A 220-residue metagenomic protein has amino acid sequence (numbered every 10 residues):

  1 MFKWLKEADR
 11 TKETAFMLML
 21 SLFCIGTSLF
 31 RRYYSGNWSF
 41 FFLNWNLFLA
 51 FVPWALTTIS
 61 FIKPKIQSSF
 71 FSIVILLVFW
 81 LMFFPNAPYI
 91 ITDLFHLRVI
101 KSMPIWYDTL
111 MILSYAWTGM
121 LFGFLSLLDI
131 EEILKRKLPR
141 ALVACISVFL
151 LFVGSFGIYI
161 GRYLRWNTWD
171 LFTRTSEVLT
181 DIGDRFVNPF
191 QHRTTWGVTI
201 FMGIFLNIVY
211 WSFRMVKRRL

Functional and structural regions predicted by a protein language model:
F2-M19: N-terminal membrane topogenic signal
K6-A8, F61-S72, E132-L142: Membrane-interface helix-boundary motifs at transmembrane edges
L29-F41, S60-K65: Short, hydrophobic transmembrane alpha-helix segments
N46-I62: Central hydrophobic cores of alpha-helical transmembrane segments in multi-pass inner-membrane proteins across all
L77-M82, I146-R165: Hydrophobic alpha-helical membrane-insertion segments
L110-L121, R185-L206: Hydrophobic alpha-helical transmembrane segments
L121-I133, T199-L220: Transmembrane alpha-helical segments in integral membrane proteins
D170-Q191: Short, membrane-exposed interhelical loops at transmembrane-helix boundaries
